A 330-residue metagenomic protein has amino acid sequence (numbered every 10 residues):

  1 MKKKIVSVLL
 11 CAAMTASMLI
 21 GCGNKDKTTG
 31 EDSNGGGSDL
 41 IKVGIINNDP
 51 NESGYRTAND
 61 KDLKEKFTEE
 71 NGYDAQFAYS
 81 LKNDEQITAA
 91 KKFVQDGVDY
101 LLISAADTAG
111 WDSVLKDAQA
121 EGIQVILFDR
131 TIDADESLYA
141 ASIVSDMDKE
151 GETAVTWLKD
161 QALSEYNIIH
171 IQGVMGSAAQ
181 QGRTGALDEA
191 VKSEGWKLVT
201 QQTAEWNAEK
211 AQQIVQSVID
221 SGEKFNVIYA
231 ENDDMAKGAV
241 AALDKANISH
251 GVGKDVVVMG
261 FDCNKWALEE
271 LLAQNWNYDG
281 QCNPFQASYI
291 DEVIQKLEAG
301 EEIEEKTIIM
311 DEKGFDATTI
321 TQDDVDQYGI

Functional and structural regions predicted by a protein language model:
M1-K42, E69, K116-I123, D326-I330: Short, low-complexity disordered leader/linker segments with a strong preference for bacterial N-terminal type II
G37, V43, Q86, S142-N167 (+3 more regions): Hydrophobic alpha-helical segments within soluble ligand-binding/sensing domains
D39, I171, M175, A179 (+2 more regions): Hinge/cleft segment of the Venus flytrap/periplasmic-binding protein
K42-E70, Q76-K92, S104-T108, Q172-G182 (+2 more regions): Extracytoplasmic "Venus flytrap"
G54-Y73, E150-A154, A178-K197, I214 (+1 more regions): Short, solvent-exposed amphipathic alpha-helices that sit in or adjacent to ligand/effector-binding or catalytic
F77-Y79, A134-W157, I171, Q201 (+1 more regions): Short beta-strand elements at the ligand-binding edges of bilobed clamshell
V94-Q119, L187, E205-E269: Hydrophobic alpha-helical
A109-K149, N167, N264-L272, T318: Flexible loop/hinge segments that line or gate small-molecule binding clefts
